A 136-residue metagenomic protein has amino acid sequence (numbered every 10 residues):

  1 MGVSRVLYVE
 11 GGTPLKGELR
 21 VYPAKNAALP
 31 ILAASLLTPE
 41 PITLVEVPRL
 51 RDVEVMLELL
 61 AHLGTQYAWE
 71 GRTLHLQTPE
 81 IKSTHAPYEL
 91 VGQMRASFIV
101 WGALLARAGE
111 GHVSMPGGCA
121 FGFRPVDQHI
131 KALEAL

Functional and structural regions predicted by a protein language model:
M1-L136: Structural preference for solvent-exposed beta-strand-turn elements and adjacent flexible terminal/loop segments within
